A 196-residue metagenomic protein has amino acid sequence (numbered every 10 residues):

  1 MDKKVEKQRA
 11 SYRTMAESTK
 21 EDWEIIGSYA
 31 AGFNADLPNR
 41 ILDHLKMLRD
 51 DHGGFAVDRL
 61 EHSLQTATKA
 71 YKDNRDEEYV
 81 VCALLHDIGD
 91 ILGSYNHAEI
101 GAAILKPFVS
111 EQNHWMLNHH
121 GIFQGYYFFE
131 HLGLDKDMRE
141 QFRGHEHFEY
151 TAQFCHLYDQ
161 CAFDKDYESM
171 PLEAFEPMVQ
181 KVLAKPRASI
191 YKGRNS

Functional and structural regions predicted by a protein language model:
M1-L84, I88-S196: Metal-dependent phosphohydrolase cores
